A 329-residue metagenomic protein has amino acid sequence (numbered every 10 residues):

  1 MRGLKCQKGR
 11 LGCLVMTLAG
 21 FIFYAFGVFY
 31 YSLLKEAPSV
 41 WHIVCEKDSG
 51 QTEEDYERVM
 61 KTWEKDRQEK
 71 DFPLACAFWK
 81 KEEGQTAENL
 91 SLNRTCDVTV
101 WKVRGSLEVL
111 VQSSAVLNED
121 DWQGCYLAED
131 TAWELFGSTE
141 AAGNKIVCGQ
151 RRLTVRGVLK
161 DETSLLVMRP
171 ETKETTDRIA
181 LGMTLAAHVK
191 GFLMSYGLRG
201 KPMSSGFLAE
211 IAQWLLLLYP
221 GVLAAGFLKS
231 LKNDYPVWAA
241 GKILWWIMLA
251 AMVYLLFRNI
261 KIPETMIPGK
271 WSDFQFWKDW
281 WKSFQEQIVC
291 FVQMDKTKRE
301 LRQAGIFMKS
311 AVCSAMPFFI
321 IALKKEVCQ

Functional and structural regions predicted by a protein language model:
M1-S39, Q329: Hydrophobic secretory-pathway targeting helix
V28-A87, F276-D279: Membrane-proximal extracellular/periplasmic loop immediately following the first transmembrane helix
Q51-D55, D121-Q123, E162-V167: Solvent-exposed, non-transmembrane alpha-helical starts
A75-E119: The feature marks short, hydrophobic/small-residue-biased sequence motifs that occur predominantly
V103-S114, L127-S195, G200-G206: Mid-to-C-terminal secondary-structure elements that act as membrane-proximal/extracytoplasmic interface segments
L181-L228, K261-K309: A cross-kingdom feature of multi-pass membrane systems that activates on extracytoplasmic/periplasmic
W214-E264, I320-Q329: Juxtamembrane interface at the cytosolic side of transmembrane helices
S310-F319: Hydrophobic alpha-helical transmembrane segments of polytopic membrane proteins
